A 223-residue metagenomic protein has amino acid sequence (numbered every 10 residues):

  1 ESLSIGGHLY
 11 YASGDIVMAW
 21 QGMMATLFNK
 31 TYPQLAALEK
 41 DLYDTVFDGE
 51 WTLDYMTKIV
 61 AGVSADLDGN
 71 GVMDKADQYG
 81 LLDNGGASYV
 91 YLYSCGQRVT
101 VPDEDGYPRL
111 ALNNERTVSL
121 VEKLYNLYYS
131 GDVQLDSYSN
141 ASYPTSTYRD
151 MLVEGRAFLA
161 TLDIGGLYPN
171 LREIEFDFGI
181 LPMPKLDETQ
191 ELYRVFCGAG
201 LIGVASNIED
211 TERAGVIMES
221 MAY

Functional and structural regions predicted by a protein language model:
E1-D44, L82-D105, C197-A205: Periplasmic solute-binding protein
E1-S13, D54, K58-L67, L167-L171: Pocket-flanking alpha-helical
M24-A25, K30, Q34, T57-S64 (+3 more regions): Non-transmembrane alpha-helical segments in soluble domains of secreted/periplasmic/extracellular proteins
L42-D44, D66-D77: Acidic, glycine-anchored loop motifs typical of Ca2+
L53, T57-G62, L92-Y93, R98-A141: Glycine-centered hinge/linker elements that transmit conformational signals in sensory and ligand-binding systems
T57-G62, P144-A160: Short helices/loops that flank or line small-molecule/ion binding pockets
G85-A87, L162-L167: Beta->alpha turn/N-cap motifs
L171-Y223: Extracytoplasmic/periplasmic substrate-recognition and gating elements
